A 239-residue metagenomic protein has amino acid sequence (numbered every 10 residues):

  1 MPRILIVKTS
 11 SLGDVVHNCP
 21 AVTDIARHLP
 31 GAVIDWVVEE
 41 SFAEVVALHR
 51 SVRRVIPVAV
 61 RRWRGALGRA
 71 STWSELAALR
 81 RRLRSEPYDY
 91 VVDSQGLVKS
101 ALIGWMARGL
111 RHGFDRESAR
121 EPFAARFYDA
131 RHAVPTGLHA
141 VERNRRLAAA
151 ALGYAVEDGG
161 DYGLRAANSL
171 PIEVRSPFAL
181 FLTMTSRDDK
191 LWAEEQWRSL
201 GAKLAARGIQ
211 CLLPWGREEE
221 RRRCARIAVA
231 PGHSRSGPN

Functional and structural regions predicted by a protein language model:
M1-N239: Catalytic machinery of carbohydrate-active enzymes, primarily nucleotide-sugar-dependent glycosyltransferases
